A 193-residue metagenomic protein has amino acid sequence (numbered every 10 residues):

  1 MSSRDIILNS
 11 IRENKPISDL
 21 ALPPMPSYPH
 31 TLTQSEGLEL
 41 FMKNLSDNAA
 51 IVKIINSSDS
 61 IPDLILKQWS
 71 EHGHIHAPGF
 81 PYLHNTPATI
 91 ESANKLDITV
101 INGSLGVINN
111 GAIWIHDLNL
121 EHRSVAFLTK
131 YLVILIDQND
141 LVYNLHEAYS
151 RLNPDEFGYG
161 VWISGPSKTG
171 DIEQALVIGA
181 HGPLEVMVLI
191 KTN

Functional and structural regions predicted by a protein language model:
M1-N193: The feature marks the mature, well-folded catalytic cores of soluble enzymes
